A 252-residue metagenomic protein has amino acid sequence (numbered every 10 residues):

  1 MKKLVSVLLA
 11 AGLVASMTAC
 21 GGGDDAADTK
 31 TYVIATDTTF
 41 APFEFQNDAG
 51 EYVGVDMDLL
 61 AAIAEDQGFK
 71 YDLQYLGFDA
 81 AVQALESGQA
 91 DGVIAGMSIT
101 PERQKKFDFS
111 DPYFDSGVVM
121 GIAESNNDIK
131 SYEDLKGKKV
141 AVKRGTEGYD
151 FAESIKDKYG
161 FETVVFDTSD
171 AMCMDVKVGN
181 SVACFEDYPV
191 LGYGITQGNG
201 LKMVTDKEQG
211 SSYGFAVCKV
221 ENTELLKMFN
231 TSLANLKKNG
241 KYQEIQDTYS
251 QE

Functional and structural regions predicted by a protein language model:
A15-A19: C-terminal motif of bacterial Sec signal peptides marking the signal peptidase cleavage site
G22-D25, K70-L73, E147-D167, N199-K207 (+1 more regions): Ligand-binding clefts/hinges and TM-proximal coupling segments of bilobed small-molecule sensing domains
A26-G96, V165: Extracytoplasmic small-molecule ligand-binding "clamshell" domains of the periplasmic binding protein/Venus flytrap
T38, F114-I122, G192-A234, E252: Periplasmic-binding protein-like
F69-K70, E86-A95, K138-K139, T168 (+2 more regions): Alpha-to-beta junction loops
V82-G96, Q104-S116, K202-M203: Short beta-strand-centered segments that line the small-molecule binding cleft or hinge of alpha/beta clamshell
M97-K106, F151-S154, D175-G210: A ligand-binding cleft/hinge motif common to bilobed small-molecule-binding domains
A123-V140: Flexible hinge/capping segments at coil-to-helix
